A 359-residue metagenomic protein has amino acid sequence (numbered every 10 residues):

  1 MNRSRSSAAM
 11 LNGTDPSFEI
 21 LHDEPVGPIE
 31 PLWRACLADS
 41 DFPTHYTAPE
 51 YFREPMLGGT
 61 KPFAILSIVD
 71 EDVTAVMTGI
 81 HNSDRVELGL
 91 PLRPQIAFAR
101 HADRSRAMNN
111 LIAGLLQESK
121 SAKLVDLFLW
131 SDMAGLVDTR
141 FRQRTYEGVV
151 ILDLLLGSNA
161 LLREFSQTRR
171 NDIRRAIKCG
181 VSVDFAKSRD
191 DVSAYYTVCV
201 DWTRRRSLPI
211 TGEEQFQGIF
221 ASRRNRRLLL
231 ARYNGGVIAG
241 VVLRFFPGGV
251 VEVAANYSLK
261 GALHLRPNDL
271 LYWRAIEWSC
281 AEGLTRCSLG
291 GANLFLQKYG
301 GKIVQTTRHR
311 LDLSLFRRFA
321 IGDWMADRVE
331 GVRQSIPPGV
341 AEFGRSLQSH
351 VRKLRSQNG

Functional and structural regions predicted by a protein language model:
N2-S17, H22, I80-N82, L136-A160 (+1 more regions): Active-site/acyl-donor-binding loops of N-acyltransferases
P16-D70, M77-R85, W130-E147, L156-L263: A conserved beta-strand-loop-helix scaffold within acyl/acetyltransferase catalytic domains
L66-S67, V76, N109-Q117, F216-W324: Aromatic (often tryptophan-rich) hydrophobic motifs at membrane interfaces
V73, L90, S121, Q143-Y146 (+2 more regions): A short, structural micro-pattern
S83-Q95: Conserved acyl-donor/pantetheine-binding loop and adjacent beta-alpha core of acyl/acetyltransferases and related
L92-R104, L155-L156, A255-L265: A short, internal acetyl-CoA/4′-phosphopantetheine-binding micro-motif in the GNAT/acyltransferase core
R106-V149: Non-catalytic accessory segments adjacent to catalytic cores
V125-D126, D184, T285-S288: Short catalytic-loop micro-motif centered on adjacent basic/acidic residues
